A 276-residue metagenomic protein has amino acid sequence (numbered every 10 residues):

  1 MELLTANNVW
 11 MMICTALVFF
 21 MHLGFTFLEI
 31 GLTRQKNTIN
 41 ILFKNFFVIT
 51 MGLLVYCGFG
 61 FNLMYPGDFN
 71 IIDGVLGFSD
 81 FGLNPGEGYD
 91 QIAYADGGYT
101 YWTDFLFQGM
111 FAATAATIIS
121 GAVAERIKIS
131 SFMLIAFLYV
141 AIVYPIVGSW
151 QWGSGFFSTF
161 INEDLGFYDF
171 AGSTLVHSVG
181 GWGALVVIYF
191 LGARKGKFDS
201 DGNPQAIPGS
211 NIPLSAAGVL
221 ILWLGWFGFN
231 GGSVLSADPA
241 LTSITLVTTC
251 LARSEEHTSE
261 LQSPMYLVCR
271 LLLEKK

Functional and structural regions predicted by a protein language model:
M1-S259: Hydrophobic alpha-helical transmembrane bundles of multi-pass membrane proteins
E256-K276: Single conserved hydrophobic/aromatic residue that forms the stacking wall/gate of nucleotide- or nucleobase-binding
